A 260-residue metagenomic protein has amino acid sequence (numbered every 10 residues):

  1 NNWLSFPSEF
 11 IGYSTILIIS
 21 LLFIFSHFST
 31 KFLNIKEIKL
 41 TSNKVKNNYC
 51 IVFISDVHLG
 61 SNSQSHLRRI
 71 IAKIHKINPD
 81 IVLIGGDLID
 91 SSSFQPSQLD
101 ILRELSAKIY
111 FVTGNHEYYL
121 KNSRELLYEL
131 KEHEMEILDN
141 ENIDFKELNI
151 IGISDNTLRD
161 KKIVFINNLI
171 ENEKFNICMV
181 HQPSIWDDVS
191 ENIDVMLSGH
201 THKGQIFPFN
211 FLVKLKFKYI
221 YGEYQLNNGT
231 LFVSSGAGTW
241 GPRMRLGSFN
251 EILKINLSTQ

Functional and structural regions predicted by a protein language model:
N1-K31: Non-catalytic terminal accessory segments
F32-V45: Alpha-helical transmembrane signal-anchor/signal-peptide segments
N43-Q260: Soluble catalytic domains of enzymes that build or remodel membrane lipids, polysaccharides, and related
